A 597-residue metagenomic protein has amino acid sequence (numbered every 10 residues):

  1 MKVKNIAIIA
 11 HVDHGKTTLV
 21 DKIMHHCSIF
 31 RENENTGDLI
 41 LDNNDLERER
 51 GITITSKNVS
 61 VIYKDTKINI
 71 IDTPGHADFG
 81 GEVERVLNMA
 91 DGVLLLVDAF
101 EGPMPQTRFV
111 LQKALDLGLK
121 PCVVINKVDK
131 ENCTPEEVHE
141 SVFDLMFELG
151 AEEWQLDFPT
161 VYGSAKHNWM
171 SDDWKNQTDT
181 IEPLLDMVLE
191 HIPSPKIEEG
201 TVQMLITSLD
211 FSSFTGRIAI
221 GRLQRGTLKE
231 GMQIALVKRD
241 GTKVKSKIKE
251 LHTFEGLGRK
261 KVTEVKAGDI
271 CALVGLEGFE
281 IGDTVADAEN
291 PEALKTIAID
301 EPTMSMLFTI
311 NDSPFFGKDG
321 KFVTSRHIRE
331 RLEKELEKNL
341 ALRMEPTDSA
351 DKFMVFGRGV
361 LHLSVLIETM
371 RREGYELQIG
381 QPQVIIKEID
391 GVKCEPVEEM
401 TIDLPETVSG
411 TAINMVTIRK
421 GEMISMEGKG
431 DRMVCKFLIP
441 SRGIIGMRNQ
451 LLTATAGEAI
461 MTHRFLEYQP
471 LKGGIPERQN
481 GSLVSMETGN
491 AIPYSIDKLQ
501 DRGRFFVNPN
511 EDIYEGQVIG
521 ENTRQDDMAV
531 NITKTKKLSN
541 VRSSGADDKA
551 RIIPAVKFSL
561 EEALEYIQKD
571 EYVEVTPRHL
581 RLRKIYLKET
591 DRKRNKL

Functional and structural regions predicted by a protein language model:
M1-T18, A90, F100-Q112, G118-K120 (+16 more regions): Conserved structured catalytic cores and adjacent interaction surfaces of nucleotide-binding/hydrolyzing enzymes
M1-V97, E101-P103, E137, S141 (+1 more regions): P-loop NTPase switch module centered on the Walker A-proximal segment
D13, L19, G51, I70-D72 (+18 more regions): Residue-level signature of catalytic and energy-coupling elements of molecular machines, predominantly ATP/GTP-dependent
N35-L41, L149-V161, P195-L205, G241-F254 (+9 more regions): Interdomain boundary/hinge elements
K120, K130-H191: Canonical P-loop GTPase G-domain recognition
Q203-M306, P314-K318, N480, E487-S539 (+2 more regions): Conserved nucleotide-binding/hydrolysis modules and their immediate coupling elements across P-loop/ASCE NTPase motors
S313-L336, K549, I553: A short, contiguous, amphipathic alpha-helix enriched in charged residues
R581, L587-L597: Acidic, low-complexity intrinsically disordered tails
